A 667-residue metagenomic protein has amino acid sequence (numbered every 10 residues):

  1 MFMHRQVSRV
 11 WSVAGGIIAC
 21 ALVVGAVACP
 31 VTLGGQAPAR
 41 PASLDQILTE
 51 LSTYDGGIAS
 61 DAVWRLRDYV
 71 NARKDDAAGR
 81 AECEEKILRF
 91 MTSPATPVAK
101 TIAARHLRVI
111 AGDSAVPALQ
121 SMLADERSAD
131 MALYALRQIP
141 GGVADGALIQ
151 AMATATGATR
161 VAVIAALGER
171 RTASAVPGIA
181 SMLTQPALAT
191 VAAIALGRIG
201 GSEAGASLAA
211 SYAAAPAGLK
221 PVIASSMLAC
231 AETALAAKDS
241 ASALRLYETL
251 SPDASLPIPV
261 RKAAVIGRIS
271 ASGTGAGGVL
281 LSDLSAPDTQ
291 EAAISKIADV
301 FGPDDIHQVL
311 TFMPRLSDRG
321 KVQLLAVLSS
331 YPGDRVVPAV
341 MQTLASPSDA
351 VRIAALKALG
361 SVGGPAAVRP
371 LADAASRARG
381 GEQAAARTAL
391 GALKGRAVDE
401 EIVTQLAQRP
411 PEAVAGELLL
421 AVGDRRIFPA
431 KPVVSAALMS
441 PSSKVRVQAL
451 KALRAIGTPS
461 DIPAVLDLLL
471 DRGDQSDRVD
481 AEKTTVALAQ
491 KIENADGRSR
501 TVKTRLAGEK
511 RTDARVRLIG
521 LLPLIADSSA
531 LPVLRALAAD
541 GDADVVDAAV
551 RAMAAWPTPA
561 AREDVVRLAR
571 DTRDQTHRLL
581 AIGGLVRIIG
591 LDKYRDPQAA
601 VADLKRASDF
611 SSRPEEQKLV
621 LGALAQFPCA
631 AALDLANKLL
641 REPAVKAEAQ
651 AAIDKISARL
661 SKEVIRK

Functional and structural regions predicted by a protein language model:
M1-W11: N-terminal secretory signal peptides that target proteins for export/translocation
A14-P30: Bacterial N-terminal signal peptides
C29-P38: Basic/polar N-terminal segments that are highly enriched at the extreme N-terminus, encompassing both cleavable
A37-G57: N-terminal "cap/leader" segments of large eukaryotic alpha-helical scaffolds
A37-P38, G56-A78, R89, S93 (+32 more regions): Structural detector for internal amphipathic alpha-helices that build alpha-solenoid repeat scaffolds
S242-T249, G278-L281, V309, I402-L406 (+3 more regions): Alpha-helical repeat scaffolds
E642: Charged (often Lys/Glu-rich) extended helix/loop segments that serve as interaction or gating elements
